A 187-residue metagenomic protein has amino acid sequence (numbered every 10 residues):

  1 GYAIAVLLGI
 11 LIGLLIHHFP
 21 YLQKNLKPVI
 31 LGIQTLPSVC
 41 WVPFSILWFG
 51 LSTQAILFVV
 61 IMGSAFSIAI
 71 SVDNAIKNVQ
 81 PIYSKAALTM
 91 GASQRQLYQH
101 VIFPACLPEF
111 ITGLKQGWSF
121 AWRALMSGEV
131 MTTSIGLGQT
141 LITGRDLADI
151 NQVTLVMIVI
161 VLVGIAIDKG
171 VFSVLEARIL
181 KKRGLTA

Functional and structural regions predicted by a protein language model:
G1-L15: Transmembrane alpha-helix signature in integral membrane proteins
Y2, L36, F49, I61-A65 (+4 more regions): Hydrophobic/aromatic residues within the transmembrane alpha-helices of Major Facilitator Superfamily
L11-L47, I70-N74, K85: Cytoplasmic-entry segments and transmembrane alpha-helices of multi-pass inner-membrane transporters
I16-Y21, F49-L51, G63, M131-T133 (+1 more regions): Short helix-capping/hinge motifs at transmembrane helix termini and TM-loop junctions
F58, M62, Q94-G128, N151-L155 (+1 more regions): Transmembrane alpha-helices
S71-L114, L137, L141: Short cytoplasmic-facing helical segments at TM-TM junctions of multi-pass membrane proteins
L137-L175: Hydrophobic alpha-helical transmembrane segments of polytopic membrane proteins
E176-A187: Short cytosolic juxtamembrane segments of multi-pass membrane proteins
